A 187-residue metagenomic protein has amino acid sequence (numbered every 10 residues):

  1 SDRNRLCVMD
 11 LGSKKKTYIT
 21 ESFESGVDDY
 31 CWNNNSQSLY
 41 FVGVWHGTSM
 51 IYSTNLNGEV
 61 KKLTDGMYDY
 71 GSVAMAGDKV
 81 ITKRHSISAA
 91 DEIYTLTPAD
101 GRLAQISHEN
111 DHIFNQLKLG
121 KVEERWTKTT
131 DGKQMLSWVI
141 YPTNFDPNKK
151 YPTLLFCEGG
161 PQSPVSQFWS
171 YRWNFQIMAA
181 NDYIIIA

Functional and structural regions predicted by a protein language model:
S1-D2, C7-N34, G43-V44, S53-G71 (+2 more regions): Multi-bladed beta-propeller domains
R3-R5, T48-M50, A90-E92, Y151: A detector of repeated loop/turn-to-beta-strand junctions in beta-rich toroidal repeat architectures
C7, Y40, F175-A179: Short, well-ordered alpha-helical packing segments
V8, T17, S38, S163-S166: Active-site-proximal flexible loops/turns
K14, Q37, S49, K61 (+3 more regions): Glycine-centered loop/turn positions within well-structured domains that cap or flank conserved ligand/cofactor-binding
N34-S36, G77: Residue-level signal for tight coil/turn positions that link beta-strands
S38-L39, L63, V80: Hydrophobic beta-strand positions that form the internal "hydrophobic ladder" of WD40/Gbeta-like beta-propeller blades
G71-A187: Serine-hydrolase catalytic core recognition
